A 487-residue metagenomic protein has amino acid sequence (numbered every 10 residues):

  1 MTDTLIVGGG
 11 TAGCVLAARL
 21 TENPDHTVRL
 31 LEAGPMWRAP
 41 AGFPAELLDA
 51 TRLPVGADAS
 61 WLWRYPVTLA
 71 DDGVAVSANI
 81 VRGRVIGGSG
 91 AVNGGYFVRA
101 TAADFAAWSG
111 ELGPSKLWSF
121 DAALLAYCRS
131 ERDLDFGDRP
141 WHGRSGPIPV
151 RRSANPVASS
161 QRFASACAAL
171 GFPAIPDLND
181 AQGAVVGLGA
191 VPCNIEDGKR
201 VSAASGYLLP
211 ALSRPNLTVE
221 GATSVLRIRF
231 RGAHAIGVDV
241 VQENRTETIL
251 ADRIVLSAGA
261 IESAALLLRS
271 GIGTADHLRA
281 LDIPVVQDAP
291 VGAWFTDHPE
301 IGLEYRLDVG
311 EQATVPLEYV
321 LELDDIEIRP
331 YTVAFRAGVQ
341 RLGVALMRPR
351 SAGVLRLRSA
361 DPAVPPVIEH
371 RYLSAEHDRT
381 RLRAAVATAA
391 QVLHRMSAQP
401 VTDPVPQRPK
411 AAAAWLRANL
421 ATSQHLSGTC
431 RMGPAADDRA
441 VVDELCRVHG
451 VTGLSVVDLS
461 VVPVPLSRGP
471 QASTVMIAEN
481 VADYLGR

Functional and structural regions predicted by a protein language model:
M1-R487: N-terminal redox-cofactor-binding region of secreted/periplasmic oxidoreductases
